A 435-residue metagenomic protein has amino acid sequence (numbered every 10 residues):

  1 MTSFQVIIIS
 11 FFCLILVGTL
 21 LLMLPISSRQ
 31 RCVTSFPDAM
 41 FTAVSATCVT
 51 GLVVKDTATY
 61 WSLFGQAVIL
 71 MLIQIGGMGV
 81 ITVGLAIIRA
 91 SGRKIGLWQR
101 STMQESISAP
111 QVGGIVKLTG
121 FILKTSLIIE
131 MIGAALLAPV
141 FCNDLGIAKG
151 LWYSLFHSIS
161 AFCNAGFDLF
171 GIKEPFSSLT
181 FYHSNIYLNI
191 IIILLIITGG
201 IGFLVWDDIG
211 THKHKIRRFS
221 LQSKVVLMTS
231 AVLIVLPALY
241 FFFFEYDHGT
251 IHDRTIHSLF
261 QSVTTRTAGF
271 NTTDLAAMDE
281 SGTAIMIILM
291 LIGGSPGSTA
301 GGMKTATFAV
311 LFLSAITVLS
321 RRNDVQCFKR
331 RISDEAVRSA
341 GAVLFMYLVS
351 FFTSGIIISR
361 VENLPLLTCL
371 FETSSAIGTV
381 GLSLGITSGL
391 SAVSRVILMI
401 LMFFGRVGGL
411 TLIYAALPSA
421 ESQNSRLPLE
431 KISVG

Functional and structural regions predicted by a protein language model:
M1-G435: Membrane-proximal intracellular helices of multi-pass ion channels
